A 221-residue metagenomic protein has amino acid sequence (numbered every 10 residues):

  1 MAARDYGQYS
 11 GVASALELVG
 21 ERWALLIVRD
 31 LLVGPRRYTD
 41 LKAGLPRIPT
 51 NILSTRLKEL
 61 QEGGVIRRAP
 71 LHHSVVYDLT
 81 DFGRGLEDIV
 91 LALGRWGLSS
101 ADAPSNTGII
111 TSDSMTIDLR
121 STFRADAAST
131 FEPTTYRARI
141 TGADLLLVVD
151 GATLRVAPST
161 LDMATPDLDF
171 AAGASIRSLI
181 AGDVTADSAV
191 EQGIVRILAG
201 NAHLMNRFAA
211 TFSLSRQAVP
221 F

Functional and structural regions predicted by a protein language model:
G11-P49, H73: N-terminal helix-turn-helix DNA-binding core of bacterial DNA-binding proteins
G20, L71-A92: Basic, amphipathic "hinge/linker" alpha-helix immediately C-terminal to the N-terminal HTH DNA-binding motif
L57-K58: Short, hydrophobic-biased segments on the C-terminal half of alpha helices that form "recognition helices"
G64: Glycine-centered, phosphate/nucleic-acid-interacting loop/turn motifs that mediate DNA/RNA or nucleotide
F82-T153, N201-F221: Acidic, aliphatic-rich amphipathic alpha-helical segments
M163-F221: C-terminal interaction segments
